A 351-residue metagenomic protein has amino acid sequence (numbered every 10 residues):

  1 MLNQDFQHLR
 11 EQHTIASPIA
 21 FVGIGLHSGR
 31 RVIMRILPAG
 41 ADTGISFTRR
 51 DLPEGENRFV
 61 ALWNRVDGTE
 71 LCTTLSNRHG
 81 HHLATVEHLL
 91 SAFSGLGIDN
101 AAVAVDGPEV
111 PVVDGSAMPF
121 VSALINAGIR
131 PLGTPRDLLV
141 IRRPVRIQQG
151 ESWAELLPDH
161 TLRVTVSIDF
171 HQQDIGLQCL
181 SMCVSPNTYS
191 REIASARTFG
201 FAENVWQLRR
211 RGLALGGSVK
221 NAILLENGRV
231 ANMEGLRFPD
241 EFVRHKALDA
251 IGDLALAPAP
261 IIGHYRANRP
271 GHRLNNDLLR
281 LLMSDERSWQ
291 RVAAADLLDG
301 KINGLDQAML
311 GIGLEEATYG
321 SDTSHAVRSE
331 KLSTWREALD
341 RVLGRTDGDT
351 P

Functional and structural regions predicted by a protein language model:
M1-N100, A104-P351: C-terminal regulatory domains involved in ligand/effector binding and gene-expression control
